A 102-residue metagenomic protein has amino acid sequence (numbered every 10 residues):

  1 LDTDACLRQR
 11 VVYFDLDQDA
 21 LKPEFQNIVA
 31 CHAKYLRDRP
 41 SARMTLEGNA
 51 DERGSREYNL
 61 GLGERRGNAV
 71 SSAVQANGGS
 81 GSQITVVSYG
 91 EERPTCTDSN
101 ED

Functional and structural regions predicted by a protein language model:
L1-R43, N100: Periplasmic peptidoglycan-binding/tethering modules of Gram-negative envelope proteins
L7-R8, E52, Q83: Generic detection of intrinsically disordered/low-complexity segments and helix-coil linkers/edges
V11-V12, G48-D51: A short alpha-helix capping/helix-coil boundary motif
Q18-L21, A50-G54, E91-P94: Solvent-exposed loop/turn segments at secondary-structure junctions within structured extracellular/periplasmic domains
E24-C31, E57, G61, R65-A69 (+1 more regions): Extracytoplasmic/secreted proteins, especially bacterial periplasmic and envelope-associated proteins
P40-N49, L62-T95: A non-catalytic structural micro-motif
S55-Y58, C96-N100: Short acidic, glycine/proline-rich loop/turn micro-motifs
